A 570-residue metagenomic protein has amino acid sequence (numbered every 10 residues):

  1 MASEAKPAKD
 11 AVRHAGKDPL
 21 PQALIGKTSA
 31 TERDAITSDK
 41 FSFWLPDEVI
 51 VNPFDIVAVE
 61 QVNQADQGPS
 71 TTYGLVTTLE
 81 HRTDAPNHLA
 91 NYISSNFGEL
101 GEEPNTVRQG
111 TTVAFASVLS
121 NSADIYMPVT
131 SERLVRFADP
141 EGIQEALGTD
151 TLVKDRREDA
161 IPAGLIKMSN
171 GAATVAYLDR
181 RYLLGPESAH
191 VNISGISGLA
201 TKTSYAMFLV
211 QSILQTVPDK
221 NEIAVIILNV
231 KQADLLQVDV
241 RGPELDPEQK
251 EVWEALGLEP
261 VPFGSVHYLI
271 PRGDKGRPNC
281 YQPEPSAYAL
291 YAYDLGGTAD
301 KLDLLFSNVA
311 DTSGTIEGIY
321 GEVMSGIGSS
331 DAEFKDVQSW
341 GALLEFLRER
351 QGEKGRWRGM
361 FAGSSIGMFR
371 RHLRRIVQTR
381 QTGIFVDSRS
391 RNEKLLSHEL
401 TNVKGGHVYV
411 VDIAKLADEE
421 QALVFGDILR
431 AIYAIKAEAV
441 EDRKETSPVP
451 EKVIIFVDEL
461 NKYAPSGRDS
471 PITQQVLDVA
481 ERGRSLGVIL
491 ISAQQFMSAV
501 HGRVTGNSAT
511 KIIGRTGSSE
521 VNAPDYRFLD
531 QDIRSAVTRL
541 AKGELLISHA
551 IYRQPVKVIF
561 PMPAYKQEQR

Functional and structural regions predicted by a protein language model:
M1-I196, L209, T216-E222, P448-V449 (+2 more regions): Basic- and hydrophobic-enriched, low-structure N-terminal and domain-boundary segments that flank ATP-binding catalytic
E48, E80-R82, S120-A123, K231-L235 (+7 more regions): Conserved nucleotide-binding/hydrolysis micro-motifs of P-loop NTPases
Y92, D239-W253, S470-T473, G506-A509 (+2 more regions): Short secondary-structure boundary/capping segments
I166-G264, T473, G502, I547 (+1 more regions): Glycine-rich phosphate-binding loop of nucleotide-binding enzymes
G185, Q215-N221, E259-P262, N402-V403 (+3 more regions): Conserved catalytic network of the ASCE P-loop NTPase/AAA+ motor domain
S212-T216, W253-E259, A431-A437, Q475-I491: Substrate-engagement module of ASCE P-loop NTPases
I223, I227-L228, Q232-V238, V261-P262 (+2 more regions): P-loop NTPase motor domains
I472-T473, L477-P561: Conserved ATP-driven motor cores of ASCE-family P-loop NTPases powering translocation/secretion/packaging/pilus
